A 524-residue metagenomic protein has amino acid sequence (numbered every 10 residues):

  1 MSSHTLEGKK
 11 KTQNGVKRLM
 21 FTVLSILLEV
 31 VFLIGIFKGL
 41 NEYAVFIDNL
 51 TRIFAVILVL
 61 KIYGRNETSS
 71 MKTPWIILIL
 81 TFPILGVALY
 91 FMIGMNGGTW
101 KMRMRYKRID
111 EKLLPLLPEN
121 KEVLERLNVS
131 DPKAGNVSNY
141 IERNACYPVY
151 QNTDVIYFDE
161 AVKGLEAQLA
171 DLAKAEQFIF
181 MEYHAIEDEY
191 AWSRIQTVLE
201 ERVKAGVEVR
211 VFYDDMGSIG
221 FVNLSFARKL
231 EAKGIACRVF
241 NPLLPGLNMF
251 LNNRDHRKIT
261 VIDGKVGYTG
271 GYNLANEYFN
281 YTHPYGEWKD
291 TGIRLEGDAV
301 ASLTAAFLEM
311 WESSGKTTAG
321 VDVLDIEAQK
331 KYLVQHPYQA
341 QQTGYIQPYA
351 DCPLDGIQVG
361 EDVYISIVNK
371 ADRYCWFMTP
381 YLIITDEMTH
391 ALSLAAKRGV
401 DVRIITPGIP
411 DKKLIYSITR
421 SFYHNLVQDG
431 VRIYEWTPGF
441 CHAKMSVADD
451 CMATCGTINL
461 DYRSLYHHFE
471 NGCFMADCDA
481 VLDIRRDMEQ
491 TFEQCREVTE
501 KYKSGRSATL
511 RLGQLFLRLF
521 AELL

Functional and structural regions predicted by a protein language model:
M1-D362, S366, K370, P410 (+7 more regions): N-terminal localization/anchoring segments of enzymes in phospholipid and broader phosphate metabolism
M378-T379, T406, W436, C455-G456: Thr-Gly-centered strand-to-loop micro-motif
Y381-V402, P407, K412: Helical hairpin unit composed of two closely spaced alpha helices linked by a short loop
H390, Y416-R420: Short glycine/threonine-rich loop-to-helix capping motif typified by GTGT followed within a few residues by an Asp-Pro
R432: Surface segments flanking catalytic/ligand-binding clefts of nucleic-acid enzymes
K444: Catalytic-core elements of nucleic-acid end-processing and repair enzymes
